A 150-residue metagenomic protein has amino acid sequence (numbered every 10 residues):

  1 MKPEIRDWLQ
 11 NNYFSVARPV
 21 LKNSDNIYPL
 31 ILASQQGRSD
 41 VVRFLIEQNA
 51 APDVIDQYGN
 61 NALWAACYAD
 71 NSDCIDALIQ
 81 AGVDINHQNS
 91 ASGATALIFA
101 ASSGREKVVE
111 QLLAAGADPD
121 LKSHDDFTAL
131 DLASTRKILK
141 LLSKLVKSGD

Functional and structural regions predicted by a protein language model:
M1-N11, A115, H124-F127, D131-D150: Ankyrin-repeat-protein effector appendages
M1-Q36, R43, E47, K147-D150: Intrinsically disordered, low-complexity regulatory segments in ankyrin-centric signaling systems
V16-P19, P52, I85, P119: Ankyrin-repeat inter-repeat connecting loop/turn
N23, D56, N89-S90, S123: Ankyrin repeat boundary/linker residues
N26, G59, S92-G93, D126: Start-of-repeat signature of ankyrin repeats
L45, L78, L112, L142-L145: Conserved hydrophobic site in ankyrin repeats
